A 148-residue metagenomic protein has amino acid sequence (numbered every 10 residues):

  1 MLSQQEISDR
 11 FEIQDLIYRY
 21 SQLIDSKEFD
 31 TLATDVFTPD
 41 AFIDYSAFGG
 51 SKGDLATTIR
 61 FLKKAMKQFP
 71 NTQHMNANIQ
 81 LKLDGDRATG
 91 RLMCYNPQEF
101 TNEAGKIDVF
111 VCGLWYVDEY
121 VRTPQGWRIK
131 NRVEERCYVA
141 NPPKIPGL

Functional and structural regions predicted by a protein language model:
M1-T31, D35: Short, low-complexity N-terminal intrinsically disordered segments enriched in polar/charged residues
L2, Q14-D15, D40, D44 (+3 more regions): Generic, low-specificity signal for short hydrophobic/alpha-helical stretches with a mild N-terminal bias, encompassing
S3, I7, G49-K52, I107: Charge-dense, low-complexity intrinsically disordered segments
E6, Y18-R19, D44, K67 (+1 more regions): Residues at structural and domain junctions
L23, L62-K63, I129: Solvent-exposed, well-ordered amphipathic alpha-helical segments that flank/support binding or catalytic loops
F29-P97: A solvent-exposed, acidic/Ser-Thr-rich amphipathic alpha-helical stretch
K67-L148: A beta-strand edge to alpha-helix "cap/lid" segment located at domain peripheries
